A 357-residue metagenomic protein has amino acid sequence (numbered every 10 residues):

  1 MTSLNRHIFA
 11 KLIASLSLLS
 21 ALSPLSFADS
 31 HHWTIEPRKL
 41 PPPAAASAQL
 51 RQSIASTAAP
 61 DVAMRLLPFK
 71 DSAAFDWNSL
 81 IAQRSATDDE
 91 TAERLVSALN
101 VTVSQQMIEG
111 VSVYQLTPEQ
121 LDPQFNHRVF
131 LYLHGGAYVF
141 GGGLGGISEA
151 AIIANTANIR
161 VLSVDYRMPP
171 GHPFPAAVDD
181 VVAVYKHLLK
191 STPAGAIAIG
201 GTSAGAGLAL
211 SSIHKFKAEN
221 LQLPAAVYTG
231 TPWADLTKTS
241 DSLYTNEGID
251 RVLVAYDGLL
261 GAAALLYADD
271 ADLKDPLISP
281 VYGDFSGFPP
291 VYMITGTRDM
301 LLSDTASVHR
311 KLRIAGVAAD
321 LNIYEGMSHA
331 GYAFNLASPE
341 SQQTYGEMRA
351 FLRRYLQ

Functional and structural regions predicted by a protein language model:
M1, N5-A10, L18: N-terminal export leaders
K11, L16, P24-R94: N-terminal targeting or regulatory segments adjacent to alpha/beta-hydrolase or S9 domains
D29, S53-F75, L95-Q357: Alpha/beta-hydrolase superfamily serine-hydrolase fold, recognizing
